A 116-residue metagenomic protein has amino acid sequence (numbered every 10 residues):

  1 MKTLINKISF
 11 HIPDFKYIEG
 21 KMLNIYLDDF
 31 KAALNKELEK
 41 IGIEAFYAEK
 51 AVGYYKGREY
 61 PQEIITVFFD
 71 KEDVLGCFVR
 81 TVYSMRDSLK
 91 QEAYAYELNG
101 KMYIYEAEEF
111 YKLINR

Functional and structural regions predicted by a protein language model:
M1-R116: Positively charged, small/polar-rich N-terminal and surface patches that mediate targeting and assembly and bind
